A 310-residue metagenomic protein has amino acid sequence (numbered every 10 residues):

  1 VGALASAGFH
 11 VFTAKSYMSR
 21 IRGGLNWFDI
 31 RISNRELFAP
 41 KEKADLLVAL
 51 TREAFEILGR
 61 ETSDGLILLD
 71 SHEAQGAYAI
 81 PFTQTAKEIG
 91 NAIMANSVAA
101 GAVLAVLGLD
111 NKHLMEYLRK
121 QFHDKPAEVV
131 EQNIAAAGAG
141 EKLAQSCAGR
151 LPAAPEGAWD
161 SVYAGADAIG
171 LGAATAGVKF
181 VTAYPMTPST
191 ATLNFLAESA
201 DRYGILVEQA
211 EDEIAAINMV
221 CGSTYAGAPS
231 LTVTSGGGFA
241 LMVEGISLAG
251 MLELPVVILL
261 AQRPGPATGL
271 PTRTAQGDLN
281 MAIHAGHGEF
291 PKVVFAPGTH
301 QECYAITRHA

Functional and structural regions predicted by a protein language model:
V1-A176, F180-T182: Active-site cofactor/cluster-binding pocket
V1-E42, L46-F55, F180, T187-A282 (+1 more regions): Thiamine diphosphate
T62-D64, Q75, Y203, L252 (+1 more regions): Short, structured coil segments at secondary-structure junctions
Y78-A86, L151-A158, E198-V207, A226-S230 (+1 more regions): Glycine/charged-rich beta-loop-alpha catalytic/anionic-binding loops adjacent to active sites
M115-L118, L260, P291: Short beta-strands and strand-loop turn motifs
G172-A176, H284-P291: Short acidic (Asp/Glu) and glycine-rich catalytic loops that position anionic groups and cofactors
